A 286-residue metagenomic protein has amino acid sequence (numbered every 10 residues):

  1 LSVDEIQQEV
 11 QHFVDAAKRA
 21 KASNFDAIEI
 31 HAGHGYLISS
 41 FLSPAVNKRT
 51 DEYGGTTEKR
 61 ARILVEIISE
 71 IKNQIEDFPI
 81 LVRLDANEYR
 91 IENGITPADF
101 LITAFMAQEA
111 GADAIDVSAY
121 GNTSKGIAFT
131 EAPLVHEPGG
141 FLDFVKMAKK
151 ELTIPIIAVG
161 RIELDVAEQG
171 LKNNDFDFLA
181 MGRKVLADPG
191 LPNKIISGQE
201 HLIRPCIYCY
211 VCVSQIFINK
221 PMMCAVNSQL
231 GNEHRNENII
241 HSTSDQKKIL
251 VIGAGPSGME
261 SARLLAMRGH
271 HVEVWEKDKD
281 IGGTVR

Functional and structural regions predicted by a protein language model:
L1-I252, P256-V272, D280-G282: Flavin-dependent oxidoreductase catalytic cores
